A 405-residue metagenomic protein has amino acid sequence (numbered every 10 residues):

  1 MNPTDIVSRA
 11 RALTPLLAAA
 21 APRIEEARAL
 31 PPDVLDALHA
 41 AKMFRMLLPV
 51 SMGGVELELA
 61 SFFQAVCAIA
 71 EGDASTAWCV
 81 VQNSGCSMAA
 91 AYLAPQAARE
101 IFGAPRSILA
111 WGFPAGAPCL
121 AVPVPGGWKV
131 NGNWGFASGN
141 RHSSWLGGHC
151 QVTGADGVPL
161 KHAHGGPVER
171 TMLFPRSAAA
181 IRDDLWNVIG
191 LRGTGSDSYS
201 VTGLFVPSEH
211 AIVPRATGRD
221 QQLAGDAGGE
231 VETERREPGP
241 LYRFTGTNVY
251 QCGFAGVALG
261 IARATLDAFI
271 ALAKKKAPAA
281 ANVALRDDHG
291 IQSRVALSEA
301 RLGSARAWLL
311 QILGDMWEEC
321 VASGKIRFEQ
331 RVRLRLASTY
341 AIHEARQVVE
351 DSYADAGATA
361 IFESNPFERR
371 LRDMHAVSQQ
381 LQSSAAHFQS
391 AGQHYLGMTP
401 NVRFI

Functional and structural regions predicted by a protein language model:
A18, P22-E25, S304-A337, Y353-I361: C-terminal helix-coil-helix/basic helical segment that borders enzyme active sites and/or dimer interfaces and provides
P32-A40, R45-S144, T153-T171: Glycine-rich flavin
D36-A37, V283-H289, E318-R335, A358-A376: Charge-rich, acidic-biased intrinsically disordered regions
L38, A262, A305: Residue-level signal for inorganic ion chemistry
F113-P114, C150, F174-V188, G193: Active-site glycine-rich loop that binds ribose-phosphate moieties when present
I189-G190, S196-L302: Glycine-rich beta->alpha junctions and the first turn(s) of the following alpha-helix
G260, A296-G303, R335, T339-R346 (+2 more regions): Generic structural signal for well-ordered, non-transmembrane alpha-helical segments in soluble/cytosolic regions
A356-I405: Glycine-rich phosphate/cofactor-binding loops in nucleotide/flavin-utilizing enzymes
